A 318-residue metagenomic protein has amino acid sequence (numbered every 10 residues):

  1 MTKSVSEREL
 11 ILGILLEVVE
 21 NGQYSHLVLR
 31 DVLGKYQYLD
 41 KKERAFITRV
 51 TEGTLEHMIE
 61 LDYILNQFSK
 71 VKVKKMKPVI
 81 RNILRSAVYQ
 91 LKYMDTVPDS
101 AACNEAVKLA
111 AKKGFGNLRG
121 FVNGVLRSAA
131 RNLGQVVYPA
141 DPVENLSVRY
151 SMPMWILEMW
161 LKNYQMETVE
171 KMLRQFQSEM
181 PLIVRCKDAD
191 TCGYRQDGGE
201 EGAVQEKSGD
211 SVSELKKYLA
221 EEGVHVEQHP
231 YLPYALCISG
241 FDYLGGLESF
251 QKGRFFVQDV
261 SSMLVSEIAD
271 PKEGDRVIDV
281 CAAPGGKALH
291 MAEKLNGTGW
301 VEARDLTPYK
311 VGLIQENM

Functional and structural regions predicted by a protein language model:
M1-M318: S-adenosylmethionine
